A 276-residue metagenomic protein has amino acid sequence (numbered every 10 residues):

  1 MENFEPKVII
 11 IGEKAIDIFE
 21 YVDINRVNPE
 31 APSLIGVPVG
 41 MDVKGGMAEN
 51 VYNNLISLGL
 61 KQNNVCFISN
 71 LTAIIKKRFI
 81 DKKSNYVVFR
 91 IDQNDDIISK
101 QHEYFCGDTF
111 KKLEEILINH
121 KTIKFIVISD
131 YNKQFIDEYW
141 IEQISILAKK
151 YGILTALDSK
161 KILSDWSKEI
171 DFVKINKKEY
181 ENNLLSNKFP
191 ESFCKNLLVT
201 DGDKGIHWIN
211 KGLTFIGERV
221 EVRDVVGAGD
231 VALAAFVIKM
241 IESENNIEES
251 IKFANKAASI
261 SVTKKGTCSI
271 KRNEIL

Functional and structural regions predicted by a protein language model:
E5-V8, A15-V127, Y139, S269-L276: Conserved N-terminal subdomain of the carbohydrate kinase-like
I9-I11, V127-I128, A156, K174 (+2 more regions): Generic enzyme active-site microenvironment
E13-K14, Y131, V231: Active-site metal-binding loops of divalent metal-dependent hydrolases
N25-A31, F79-I97, F110, I123-K188: Conserved beta-alpha-beta core of the PfkB/ribokinase-like small-molecule kinase fold
Q62-V65, D171-E179, T214-I216: Short hydrophobic/aromatic-enriched beta-strand-loop microsegments
I116, Y139-E169, L184-L276: Conserved phosphate-binding/catalytic region of the ribokinase-like
